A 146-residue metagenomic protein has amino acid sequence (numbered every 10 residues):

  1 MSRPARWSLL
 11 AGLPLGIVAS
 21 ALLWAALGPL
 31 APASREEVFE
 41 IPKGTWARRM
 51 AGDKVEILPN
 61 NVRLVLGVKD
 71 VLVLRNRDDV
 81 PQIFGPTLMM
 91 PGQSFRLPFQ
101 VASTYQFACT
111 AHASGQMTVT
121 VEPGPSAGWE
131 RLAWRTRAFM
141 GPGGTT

Functional and structural regions predicted by a protein language model:
S2-T146: Extracytoplasmic copper-binding redox domains, predominantly the cupredoxin/blue-copper superfamily
